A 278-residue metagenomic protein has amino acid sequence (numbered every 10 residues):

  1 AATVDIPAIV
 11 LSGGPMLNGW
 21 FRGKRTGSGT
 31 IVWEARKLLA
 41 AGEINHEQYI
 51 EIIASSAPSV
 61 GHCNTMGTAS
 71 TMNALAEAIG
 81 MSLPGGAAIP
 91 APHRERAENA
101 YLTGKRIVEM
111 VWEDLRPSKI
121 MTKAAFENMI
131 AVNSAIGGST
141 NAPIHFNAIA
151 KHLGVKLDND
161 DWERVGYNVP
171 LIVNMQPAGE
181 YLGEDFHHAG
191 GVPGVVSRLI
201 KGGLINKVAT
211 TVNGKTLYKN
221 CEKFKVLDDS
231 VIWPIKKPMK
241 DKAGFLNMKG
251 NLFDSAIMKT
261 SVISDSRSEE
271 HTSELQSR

Functional and structural regions predicted by a protein language model:
T3-V4, P15-S273, S277-R278: Catalytic or ion-coupling anion/metal-binding cores of large enzyme and transporter domains
I9-G13: Generic beta-sheet signal
